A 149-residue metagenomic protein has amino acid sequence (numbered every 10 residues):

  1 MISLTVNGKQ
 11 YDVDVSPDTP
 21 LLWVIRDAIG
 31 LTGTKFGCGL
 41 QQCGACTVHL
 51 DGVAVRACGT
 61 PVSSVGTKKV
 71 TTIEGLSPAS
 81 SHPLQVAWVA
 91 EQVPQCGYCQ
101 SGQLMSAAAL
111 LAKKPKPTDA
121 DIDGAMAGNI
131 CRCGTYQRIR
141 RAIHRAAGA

Functional and structural regions predicted by a protein language model:
M1-A149: Signature of N-terminal electron-transfer/Fe-S-associated modules in redox systems
